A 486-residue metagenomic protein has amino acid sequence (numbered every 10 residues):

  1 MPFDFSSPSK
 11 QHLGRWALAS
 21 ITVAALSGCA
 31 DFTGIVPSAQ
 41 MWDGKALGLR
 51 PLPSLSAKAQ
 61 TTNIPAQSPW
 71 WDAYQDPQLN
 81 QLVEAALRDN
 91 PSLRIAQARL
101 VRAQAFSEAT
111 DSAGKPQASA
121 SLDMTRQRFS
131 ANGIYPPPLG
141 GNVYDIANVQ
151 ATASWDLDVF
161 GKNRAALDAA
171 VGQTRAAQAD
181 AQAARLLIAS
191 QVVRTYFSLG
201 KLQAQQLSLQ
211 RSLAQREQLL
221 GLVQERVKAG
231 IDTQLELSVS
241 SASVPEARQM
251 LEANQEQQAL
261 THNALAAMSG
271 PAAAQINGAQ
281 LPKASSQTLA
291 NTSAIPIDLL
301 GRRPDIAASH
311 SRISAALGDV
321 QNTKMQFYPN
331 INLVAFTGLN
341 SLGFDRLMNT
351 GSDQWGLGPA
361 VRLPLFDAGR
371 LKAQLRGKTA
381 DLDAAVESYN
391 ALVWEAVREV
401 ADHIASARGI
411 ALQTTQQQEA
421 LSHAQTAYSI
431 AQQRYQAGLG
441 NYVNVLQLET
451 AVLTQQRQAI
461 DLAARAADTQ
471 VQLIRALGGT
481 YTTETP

Functional and structural regions predicted by a protein language model:
P2-F5, S9-R88, A147, V171 (+3 more regions): Terminal intrinsically disordered/low-complexity segments used for targeting and assembly
D31-F32, P69, P77, L82 (+6 more regions): Small/polar-residue-enriched beta-strand and adjacent coil segments characteristic of outer-membrane beta-barrel
A98, R102-A105: Membrane-embedded segments
A105, S112, A179, L186 (+19 more regions): Regular, well-ordered alpha-helical segments
N163, A179-I295, S406, I410 (+3 more regions): Periplasmic alpha-helical coiled-coil/stalk elements that build and connect Gram-negative outer-membrane
V227-I231, Y435-L439, A476-G478: A short glycine-centered flexible hinge/capping loop motif at secondary-structure junctions
G230-T233, A396, H403, G438-Y442: Alpha-helical heptad-repeat coiled-coil segments that mediate oligomerization/polymerization in large
A431-D461: C-terminal structured "cap/appendage" subdomains that terminate the fold
